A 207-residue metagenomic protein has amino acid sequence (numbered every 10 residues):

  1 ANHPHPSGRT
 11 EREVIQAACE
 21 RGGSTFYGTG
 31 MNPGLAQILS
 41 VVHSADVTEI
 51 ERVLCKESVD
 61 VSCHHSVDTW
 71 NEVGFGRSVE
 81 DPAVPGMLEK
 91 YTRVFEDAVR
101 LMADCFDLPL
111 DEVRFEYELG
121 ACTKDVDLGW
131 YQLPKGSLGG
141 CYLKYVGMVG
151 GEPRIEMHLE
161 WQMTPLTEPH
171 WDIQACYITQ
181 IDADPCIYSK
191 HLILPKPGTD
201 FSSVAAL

Functional and structural regions predicted by a protein language model:
A1-T25: Rossmann-fold NAD(P)-binding glycine/threonine-rich loop
N2-R9, M31-Q37, D60: Gly/Ser/Thr-rich loops at beta-strand to alpha-helix junctions that form or flank small-molecule/cofactor-binding
T10, V14, G34-L35, E89-D97 (+1 more regions): Conserved active-site and cofactor/substrate-binding residues in soluble primary-metabolism enzymes
R12-Q16, V41-S44, V99: Short amphipathic alpha-helical segments and helix-helix/interface helices
F26-G30: Short catalytic-loop micro-motif centered on adjacent basic/acidic residues
G34-D46: Alpha-helical support elements that line or immediately flank enzyme active sites and cofactor-binding pockets
A45-Q174: Active-site-lining helix/loop region of Rossmann-like oxidoreductase modules
T164-L207: C-terminal helical cap and adjacent loop that interface with cofactors, partners, or active-site loops
